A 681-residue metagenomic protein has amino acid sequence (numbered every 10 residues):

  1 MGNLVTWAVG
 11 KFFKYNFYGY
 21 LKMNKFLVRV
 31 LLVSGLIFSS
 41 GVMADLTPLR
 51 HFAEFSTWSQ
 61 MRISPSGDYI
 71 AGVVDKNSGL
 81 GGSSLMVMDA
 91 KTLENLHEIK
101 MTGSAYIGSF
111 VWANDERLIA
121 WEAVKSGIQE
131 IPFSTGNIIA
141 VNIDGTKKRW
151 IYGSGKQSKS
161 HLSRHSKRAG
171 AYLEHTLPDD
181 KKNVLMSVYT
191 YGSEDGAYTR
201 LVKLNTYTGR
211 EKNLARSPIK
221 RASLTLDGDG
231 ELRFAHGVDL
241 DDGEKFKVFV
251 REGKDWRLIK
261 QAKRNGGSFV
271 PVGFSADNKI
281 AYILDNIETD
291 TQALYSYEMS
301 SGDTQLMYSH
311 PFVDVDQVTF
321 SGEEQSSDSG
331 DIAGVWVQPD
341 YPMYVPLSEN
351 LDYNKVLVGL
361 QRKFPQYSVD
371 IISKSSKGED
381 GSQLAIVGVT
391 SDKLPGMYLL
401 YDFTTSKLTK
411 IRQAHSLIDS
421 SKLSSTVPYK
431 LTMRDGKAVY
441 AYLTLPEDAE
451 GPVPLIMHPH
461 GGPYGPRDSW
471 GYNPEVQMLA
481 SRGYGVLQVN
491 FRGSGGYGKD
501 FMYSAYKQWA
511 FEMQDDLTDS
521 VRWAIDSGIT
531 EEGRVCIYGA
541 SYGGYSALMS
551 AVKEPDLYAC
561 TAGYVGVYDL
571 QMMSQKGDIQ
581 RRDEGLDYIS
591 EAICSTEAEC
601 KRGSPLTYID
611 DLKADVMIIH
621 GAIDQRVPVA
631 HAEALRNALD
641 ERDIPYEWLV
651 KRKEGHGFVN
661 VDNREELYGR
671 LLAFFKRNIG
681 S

Functional and structural regions predicted by a protein language model:
L21, V33-I37, M43-L384, D392-L394: Beta-propeller folds
K22-R29: Positively charged n-region of N-terminal signal peptides that target proteins for export
A222-T225, Y344-D448, P474-V476, S481 (+1 more regions): Non-catalytic accessory segments flanking enzyme active sites
V337, T390, H458-G462, S541 (+1 more regions): Glycine-rich His-Gly loop
I418-G533, A540-S541, Q575-I579: Cap/lid segment of the alpha/beta-hydrolase catalytic domain
F491-S681: Active-site-proximal cap/loop segments of hydrolase catalytic domains
